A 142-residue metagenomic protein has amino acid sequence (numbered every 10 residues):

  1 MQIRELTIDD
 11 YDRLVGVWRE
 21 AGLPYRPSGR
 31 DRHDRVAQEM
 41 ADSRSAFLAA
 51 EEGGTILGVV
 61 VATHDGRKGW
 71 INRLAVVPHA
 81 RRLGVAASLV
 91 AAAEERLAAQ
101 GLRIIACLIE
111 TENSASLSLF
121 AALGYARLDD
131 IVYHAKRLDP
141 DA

Functional and structural regions predicted by a protein language model:
M1-I3: Extreme N-terminal starter segment of soluble prokaryotic enzymes
E5-R73, V77, V90-A92, R96 (+3 more regions): Acetyl-CoA-dependent GNAT
G22, E110-T111: Short histidine/acidic/glycine/proline-rich micro-motifs that form metal- and phosphate-coordinating active-site loops
G54, G84, N113: Conserved G/P- and acidic residue-centered "switch" motifs that form tight phosphate/ATP-binding loops in soluble
V76, R82-E95, S118, A122: Conserved acetyl-CoA-binding loop-helix of GNAT-fold acetyltransferases
H79, E112: A short His-aromatic
L97-I109: Conserved GNAT acetyl-CoA-binding A-motif
